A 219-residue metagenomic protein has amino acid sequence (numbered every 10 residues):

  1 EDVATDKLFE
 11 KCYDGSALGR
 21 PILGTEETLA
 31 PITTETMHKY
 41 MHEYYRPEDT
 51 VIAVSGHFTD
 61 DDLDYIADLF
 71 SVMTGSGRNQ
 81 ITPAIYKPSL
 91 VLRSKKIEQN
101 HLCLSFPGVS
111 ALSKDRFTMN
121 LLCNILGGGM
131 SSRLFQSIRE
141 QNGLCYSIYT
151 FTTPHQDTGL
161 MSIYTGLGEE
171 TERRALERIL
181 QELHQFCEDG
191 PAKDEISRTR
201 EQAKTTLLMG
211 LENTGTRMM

Functional and structural regions predicted by a protein language model:
E1-G77, S110, E140-M219: Charge-rich, well-structured scaffold segments of protease-associated domains
R78-R133: His/Glu-based metal-binding/catalytic segments typifying zinc-dependent metallopeptidases
G128-L144: M16/MPP (pitrilysin/insulinase) zinc-metallopeptidase core fold and M16-derived inactive scaffolds
